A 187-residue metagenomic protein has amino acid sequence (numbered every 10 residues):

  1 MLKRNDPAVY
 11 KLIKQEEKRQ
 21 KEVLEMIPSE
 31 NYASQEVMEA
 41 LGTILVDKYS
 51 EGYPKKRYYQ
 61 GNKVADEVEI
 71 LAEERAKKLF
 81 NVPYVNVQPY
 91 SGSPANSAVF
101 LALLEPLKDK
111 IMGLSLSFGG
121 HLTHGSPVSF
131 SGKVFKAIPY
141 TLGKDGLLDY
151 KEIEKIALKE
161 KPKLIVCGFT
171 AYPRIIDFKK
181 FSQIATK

Functional and structural regions predicted by a protein language model:
L2-K55: N-terminal "arm"/small-domain region of PLP-dependent enzymes with the aminotransferase-like
V37, A76, A95-L103: Buried hydrophobic packing segments
S50-P94: Conserved N-terminal alpha-helix of the aminotransferase class I/II PLP-enzyme fold
Y84-P89, G113-L114, V166-C167: General beta-strand structural signal in soluble alpha/beta enzymes
E105-G120: Conserved PLP-anchoring active-site segment centered on the Schiff-base-forming lysine
H124-C167, Y172-I175: PLP-dependent aminotransferase-class I/II
R174-K187: Catalytic PLP-binding core of fold-type I/II PLP enzymes
